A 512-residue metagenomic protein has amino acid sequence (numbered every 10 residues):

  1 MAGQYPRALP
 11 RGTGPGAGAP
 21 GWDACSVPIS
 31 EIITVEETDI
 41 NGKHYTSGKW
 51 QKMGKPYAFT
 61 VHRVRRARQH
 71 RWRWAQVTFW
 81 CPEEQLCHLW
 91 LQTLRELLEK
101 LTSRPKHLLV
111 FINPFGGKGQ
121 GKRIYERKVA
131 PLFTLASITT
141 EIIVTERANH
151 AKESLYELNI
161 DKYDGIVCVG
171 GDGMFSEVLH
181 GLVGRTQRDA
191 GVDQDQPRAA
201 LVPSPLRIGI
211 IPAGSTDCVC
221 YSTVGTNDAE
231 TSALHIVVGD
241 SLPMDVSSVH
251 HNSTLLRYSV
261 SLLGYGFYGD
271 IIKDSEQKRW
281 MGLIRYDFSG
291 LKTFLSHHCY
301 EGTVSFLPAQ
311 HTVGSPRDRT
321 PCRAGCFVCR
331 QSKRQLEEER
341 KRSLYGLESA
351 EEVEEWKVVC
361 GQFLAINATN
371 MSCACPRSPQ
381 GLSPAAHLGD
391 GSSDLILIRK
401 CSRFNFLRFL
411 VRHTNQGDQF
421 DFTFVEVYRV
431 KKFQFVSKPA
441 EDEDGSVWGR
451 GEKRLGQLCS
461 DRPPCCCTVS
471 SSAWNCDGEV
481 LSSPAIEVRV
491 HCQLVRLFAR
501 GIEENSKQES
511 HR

Functional and structural regions predicted by a protein language model:
M1, I32, W90, L108-N113 (+15 more regions): Structural signal for hydrophobic/aromatic residues that build the beta-strand cores of folded beta-sheet domains
M1-V169, S176, H180-A200, E504 (+1 more regions): ATP/NTP phosphate-donor binding region
A2-P82, L86-H88, V358, P379-R512: ATP/nucleoside-binding phosphotransfer catalytic cores, i.e., glycine-rich phosphate-binding loops
P6, I40, V64-R66, E84 (+12 more regions): Conserved beta-strand elements of beta-rich interaction domains across eukaryotes, especially beta-propellers
A19-G21, N41-G48, T93-L98, K152-L155 (+10 more regions): Eukaryotic intrinsically disordered and solvent-exposed regulatory patches
K106-L108, L206, K431: Nucleotide donor/acceptor-binding cores
K122-R123, T145-R147, E153, I160-Y163 (+2 more regions): Catalytic core of DAGKc-family lipid kinases
Y268-I271, V313-G314, A374-S378, R403-L407 (+1 more regions): Short acidic/glycine-rich loop or secondary-structure boundary segments that cap or lie
